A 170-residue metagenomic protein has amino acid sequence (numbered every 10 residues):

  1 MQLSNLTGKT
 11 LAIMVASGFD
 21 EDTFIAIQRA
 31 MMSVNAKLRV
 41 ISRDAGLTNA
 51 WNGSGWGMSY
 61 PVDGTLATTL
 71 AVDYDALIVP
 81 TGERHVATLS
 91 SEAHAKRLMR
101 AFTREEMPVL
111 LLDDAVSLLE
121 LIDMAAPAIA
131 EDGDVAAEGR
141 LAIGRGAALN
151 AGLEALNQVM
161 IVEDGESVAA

Functional and structural regions predicted by a protein language model:
M1-L47, N52-S54, M58-L110, D114-A170: Active-site-adjacent pocket-lining segments in enzyme domains
